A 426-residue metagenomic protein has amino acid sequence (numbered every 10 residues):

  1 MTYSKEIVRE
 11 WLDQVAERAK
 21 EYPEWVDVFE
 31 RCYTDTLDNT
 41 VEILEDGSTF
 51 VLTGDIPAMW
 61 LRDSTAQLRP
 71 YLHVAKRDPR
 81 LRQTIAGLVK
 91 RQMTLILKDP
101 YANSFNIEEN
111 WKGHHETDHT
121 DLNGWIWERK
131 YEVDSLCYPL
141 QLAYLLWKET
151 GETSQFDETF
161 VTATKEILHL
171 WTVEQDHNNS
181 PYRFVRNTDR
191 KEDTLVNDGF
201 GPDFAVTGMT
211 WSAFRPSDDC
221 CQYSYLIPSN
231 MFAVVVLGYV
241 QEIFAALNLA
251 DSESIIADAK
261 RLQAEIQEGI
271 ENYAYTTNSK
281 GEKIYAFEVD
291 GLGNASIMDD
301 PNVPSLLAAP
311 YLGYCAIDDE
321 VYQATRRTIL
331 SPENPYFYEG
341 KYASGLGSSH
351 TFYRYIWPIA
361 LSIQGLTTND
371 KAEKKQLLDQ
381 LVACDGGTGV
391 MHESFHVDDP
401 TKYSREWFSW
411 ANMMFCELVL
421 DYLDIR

Functional and structural regions predicted by a protein language model:
M1-R62: Low-complexity, Ser/Thr/Pro/Gly-enriched N-terminal "stalk/linker" regions
I7-E21, A66-P79, Y138-T153, M231-D251 (+3 more regions): Well-ordered alpha-helical scaffold segments within catalytic/enzyme domains
V28, P79-L95, E152-T172, V240-I243 (+3 more regions): Extended, well-ordered alpha-helical scaffold segments
T36-D46, N110-D118, D203-R215, Y336 (+1 more regions): Active-site-adjacent bridging/hinge elements
V51-A58, N123-K130, D134, E158 (+4 more regions): Short, solvent-exposed segments of well-ordered alpha helices
P57-I85, V89-K191, S409-I425: Aromatic-rich carbohydrate-recognition surfaces in CAZymes
L97-Y101, E108, L168-V234, L247-L249 (+1 more regions): Extended ligand-binding clefts on enzyme/binding-domain cores
D118-G124, R129-E132, S296-A316, R354-R426: C-terminal capping/lid segments that line or modulate ligand- or cofactor-binding pockets
